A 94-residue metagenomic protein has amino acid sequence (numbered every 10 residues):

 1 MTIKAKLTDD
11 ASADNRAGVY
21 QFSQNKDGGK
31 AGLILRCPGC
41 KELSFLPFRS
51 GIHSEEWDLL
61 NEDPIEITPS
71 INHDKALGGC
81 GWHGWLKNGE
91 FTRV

Functional and structural regions predicted by a protein language model:
M1-R36, E42-V94: A short Gly-Trp-Pro
